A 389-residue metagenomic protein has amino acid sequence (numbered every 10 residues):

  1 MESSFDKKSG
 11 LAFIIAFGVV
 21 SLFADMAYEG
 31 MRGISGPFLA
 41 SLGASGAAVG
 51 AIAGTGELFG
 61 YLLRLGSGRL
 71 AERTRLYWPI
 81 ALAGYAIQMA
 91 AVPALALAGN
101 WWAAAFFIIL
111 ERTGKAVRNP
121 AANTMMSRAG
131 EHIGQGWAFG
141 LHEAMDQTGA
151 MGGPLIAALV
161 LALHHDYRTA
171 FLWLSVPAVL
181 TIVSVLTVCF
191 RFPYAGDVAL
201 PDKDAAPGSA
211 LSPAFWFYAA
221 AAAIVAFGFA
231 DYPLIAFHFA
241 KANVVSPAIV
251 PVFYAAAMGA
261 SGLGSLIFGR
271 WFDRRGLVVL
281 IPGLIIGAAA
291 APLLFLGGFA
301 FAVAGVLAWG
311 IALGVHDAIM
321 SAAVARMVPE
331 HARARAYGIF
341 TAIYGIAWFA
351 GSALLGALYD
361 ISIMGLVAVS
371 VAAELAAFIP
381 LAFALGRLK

Functional and structural regions predicted by a protein language model:
F5-E57, F217-S246, V250: Helix-loop boundary and gating motifs at the non-cytosolic
Y28, L110-A122, A308-M320: Core transmembrane helices of Major Facilitator Superfamily
L63-R75, L161, G264-G276, Y359: Helix-to-loop junctions at the C-terminal end of transmembrane segments in multipass secondary transporters
P79-P93, S175, V278-L293: Structural signature of the two symmetry-related core transmembrane helices
F107-T148: Cytoplasmic helix-loop-helix junction between adjacent transmembrane helices in 12-TM secondary transporters
T169-L186, L366-F383: Symmetry-related core transmembrane helices of the 12-TM Major Facilitator Superfamily/SLC fold
G276-M320: C-terminal transmembrane helical hairpin of 12-TM major facilitator-type secondary transporters
R333-D360: A late C-terminal transmembrane helix in Major Facilitator Superfamily
